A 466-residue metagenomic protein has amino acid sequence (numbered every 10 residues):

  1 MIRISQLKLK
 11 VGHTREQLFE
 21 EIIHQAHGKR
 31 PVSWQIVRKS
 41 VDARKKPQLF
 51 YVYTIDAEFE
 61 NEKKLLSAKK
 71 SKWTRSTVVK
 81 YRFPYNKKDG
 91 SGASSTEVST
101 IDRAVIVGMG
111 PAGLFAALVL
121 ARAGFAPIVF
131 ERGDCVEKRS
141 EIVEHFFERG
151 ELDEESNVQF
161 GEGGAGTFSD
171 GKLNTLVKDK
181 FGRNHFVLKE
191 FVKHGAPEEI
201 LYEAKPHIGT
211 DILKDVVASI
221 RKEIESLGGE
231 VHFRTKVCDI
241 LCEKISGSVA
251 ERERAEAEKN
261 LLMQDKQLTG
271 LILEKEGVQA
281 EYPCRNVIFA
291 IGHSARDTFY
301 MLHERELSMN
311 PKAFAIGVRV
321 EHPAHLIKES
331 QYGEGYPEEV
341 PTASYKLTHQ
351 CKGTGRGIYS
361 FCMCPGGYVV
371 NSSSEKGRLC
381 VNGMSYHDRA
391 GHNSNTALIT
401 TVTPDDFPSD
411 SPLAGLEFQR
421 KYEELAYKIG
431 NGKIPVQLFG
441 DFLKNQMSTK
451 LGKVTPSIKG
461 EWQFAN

Functional and structural regions predicted by a protein language model:
M1-Y51, D56-F168, K172-E251, A255-N466: Residues forming the flavin
